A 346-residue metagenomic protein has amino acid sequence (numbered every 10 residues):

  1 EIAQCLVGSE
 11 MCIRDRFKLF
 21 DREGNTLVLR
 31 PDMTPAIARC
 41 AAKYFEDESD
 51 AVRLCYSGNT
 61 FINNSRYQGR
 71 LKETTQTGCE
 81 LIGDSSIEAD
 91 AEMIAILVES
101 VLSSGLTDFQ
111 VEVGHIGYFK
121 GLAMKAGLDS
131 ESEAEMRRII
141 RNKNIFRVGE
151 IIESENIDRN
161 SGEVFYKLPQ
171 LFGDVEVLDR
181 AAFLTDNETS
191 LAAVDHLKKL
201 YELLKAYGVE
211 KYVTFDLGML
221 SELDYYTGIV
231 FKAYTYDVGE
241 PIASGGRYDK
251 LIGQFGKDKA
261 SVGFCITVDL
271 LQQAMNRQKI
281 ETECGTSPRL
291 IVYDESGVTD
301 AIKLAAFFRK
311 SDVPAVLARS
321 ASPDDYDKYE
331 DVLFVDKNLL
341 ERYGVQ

Functional and structural regions predicted by a protein language model:
E1-G8, C12-I13: Single conserved hydrophobic/aromatic residue that forms the stacking wall/gate of nucleotide- or nucleobase-binding
S9, L122-S130, D224-F231, R277: Short glycine/threonine-rich loop-to-helix capping motif typified by GTGT followed within a few residues by an Asp-Pro
E10, R14-L29: Short, structured active-site "lid" loops
F17-L19, G127, F231-T235: Short beta-strand elements
G24, M33-D47, L54-L106, I152-Q346: Positively charged, Gly/Ser-enriched RNA/tRNA-binding surfaces
K72-T77, V113-G121: Short, conserved phosphate-binding/catalytic loop or strand-edge motifs used in phosphoryl-/nucleotidyl-transfer
D108-Y118, M136, V213-L220: Short, surface-exposed recognition loops or helix-turn segments adjacent to catalytic cores
